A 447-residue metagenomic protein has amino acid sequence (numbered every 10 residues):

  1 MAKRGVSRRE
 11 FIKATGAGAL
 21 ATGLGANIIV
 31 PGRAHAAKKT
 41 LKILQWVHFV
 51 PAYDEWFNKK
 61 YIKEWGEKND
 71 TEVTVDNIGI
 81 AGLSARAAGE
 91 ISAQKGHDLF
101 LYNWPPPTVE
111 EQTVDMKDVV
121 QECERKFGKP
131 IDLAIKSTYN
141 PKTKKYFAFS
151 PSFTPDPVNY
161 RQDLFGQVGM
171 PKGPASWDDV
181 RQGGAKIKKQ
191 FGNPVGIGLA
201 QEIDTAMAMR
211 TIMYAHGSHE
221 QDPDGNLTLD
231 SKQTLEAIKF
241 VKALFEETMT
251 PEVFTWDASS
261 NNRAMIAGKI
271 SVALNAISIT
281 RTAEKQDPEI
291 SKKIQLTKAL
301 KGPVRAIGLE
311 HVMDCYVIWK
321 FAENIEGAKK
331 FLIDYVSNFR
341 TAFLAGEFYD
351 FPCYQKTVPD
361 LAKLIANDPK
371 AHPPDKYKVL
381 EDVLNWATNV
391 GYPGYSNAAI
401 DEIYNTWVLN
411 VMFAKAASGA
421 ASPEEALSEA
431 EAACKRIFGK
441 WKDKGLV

Functional and structural regions predicted by a protein language model:
R4, E10-P31: N-terminal export signals
K39, K63-I131, D163-A175, A264 (+2 more regions): Extracytoplasmic "Venus flytrap"/periplasmic binding protein-like
L41-N58, T154, D204, Y395-D401: Extracytoplasmic "Venus flytrap"
V50-E72, L409: Short, polar/charged alpha-helical segment
Y102-P157, T211, K293-L300, K376-V383: Hinge/lid segment of periplasmic solute-binding proteins
K142-P151, D156, R181-L227, Q233 (+1 more regions): Extracytoplasmic/periplasmic solute-binding protein
G183-K186, D224-F254, A299: Glycine-centered hinge/linker elements that transmit conformational signals in sensory and ligand-binding systems
S278-S291, G302-W407, G445-L446: C-terminal lobe and pocket-closing loops of periplasmic/extracytoplasmic Venus-flytrap solute-binding proteins
